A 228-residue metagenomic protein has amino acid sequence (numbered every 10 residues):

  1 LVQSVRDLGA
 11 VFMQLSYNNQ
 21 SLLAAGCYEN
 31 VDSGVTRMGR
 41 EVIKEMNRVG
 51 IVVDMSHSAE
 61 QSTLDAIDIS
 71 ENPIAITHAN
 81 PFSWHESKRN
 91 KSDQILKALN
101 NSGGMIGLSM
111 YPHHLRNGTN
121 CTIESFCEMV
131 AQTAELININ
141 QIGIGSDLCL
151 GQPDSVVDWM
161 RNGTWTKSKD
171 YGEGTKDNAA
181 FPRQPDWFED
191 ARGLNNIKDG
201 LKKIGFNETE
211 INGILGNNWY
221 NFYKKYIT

Functional and structural regions predicted by a protein language model:
L1-T119, C127-L136, Q141, N162-Y171 (+1 more regions): Extended, charged catalytic domains and RNA/DNA-binding interfaces, predominantly in divalent-metal-using enzymes
A25-G26, A66, S155-V157, Y226: Short, solvent-exposed loop/turn and secondary-structure capping segments
S33, N120, Q184, F188: Charge-dense, low-complexity intrinsically disordered segments
P81, L150, N221: Active-site micro-motifs of SAM-dependent methyltransferase domains
I137-W187: Short acidic/histidine-rich active-site segments
A179-T228: Mid-to-C-terminal alpha-helical segments outside catalytic/metal-binding sites
